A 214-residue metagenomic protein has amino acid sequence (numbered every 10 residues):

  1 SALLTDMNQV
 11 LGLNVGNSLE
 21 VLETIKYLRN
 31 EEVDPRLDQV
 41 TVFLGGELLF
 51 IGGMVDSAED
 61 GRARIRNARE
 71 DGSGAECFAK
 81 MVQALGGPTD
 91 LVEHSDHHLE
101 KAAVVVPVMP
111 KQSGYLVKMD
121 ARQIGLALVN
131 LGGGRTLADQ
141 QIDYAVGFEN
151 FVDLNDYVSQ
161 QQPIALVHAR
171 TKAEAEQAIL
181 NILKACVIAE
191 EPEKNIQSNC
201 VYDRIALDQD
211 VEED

Functional and structural regions predicted by a protein language model:
S1-D214: Well-ordered secondary-structure scaffolds
